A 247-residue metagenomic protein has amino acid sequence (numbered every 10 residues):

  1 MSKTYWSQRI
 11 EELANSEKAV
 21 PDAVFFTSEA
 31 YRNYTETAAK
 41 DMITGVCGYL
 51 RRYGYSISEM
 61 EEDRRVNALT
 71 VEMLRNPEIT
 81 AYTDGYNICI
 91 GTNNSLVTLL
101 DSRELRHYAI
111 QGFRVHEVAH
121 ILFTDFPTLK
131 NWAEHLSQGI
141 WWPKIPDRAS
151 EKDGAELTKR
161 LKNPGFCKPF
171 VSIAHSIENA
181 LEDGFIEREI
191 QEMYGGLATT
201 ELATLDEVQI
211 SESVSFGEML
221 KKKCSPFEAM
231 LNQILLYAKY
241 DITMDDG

Functional and structural regions predicted by a protein language model:
M1-K222, Y237-A238: Basic/hydrophobic alpha-helical interface regions
E228-L235: Amphipathic alpha-helical elements of HEAT/ARM-like alpha-solenoid repeat scaffolds that form extended
L236-G247: Negatively charged
